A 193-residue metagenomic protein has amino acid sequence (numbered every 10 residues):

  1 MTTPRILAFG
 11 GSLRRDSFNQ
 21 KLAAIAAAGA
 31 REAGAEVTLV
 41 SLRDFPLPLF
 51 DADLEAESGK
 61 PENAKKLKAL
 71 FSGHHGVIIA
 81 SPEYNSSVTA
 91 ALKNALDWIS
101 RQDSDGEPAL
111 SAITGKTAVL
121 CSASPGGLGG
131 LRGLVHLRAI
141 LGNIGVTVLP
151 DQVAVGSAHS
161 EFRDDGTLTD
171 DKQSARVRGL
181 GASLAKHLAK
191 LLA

Functional and structural regions predicted by a protein language model:
T2, L7, Q20, T147-A193: Glycine-rich phosphate/pyrophosphate-binding loop and the adjoining helix
T2-G34: N-terminal beta1-alpha1 ligand-phosphate binding loop
G11, L42, A123: Cofactor-binding loop segments of dinucleotide-utilizing enzymes, especially the Rossmann-like FAD- and NAD(P)+-binding
A33-T38, V146: A generic structural motif
L42-G59, E161-D165: N-terminal beta-loop-helix "entrance" segment that forms/cooperates in small-molecule cofactor or anionic ligand
G59-I144: Helix-loop-strand module that forms the ligand-binding subsite of alpha/beta enzymes
